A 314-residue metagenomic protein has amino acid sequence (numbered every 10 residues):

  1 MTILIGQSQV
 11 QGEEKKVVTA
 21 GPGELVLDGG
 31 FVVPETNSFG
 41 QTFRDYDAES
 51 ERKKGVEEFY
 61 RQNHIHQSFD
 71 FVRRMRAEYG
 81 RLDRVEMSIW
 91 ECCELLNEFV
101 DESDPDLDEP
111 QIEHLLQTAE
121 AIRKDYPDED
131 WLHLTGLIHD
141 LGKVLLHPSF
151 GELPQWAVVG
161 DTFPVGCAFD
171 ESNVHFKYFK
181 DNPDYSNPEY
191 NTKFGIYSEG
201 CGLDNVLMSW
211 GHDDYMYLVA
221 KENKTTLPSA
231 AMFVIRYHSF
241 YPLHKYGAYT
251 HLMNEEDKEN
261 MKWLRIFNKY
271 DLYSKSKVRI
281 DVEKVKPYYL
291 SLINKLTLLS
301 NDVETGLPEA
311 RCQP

Functional and structural regions predicted by a protein language model:
T2-K15, E24, D28-G29, A119 (+5 more regions): Extended terminal accessory/targeting regions
T2-K54: Extreme N-terminal leader/anchor segments
R44-M87: An acidic, Gly/Ser/Thr/Pro-rich helix-cap/linker signature
R61, R76-R81, S88-E91, E259-L272: Long, charged alpha-helical interface segments
R76-E113, G195-L203: Active-site flanking loop/helix segments enriched in acidic
V100-S103, P242, D271-K277, L292 (+1 more regions): Short secondary-structure junctions and interdomain/linker hinges
L107-V285: Divalent metal-dependent catalytic cores for phosphoryl transfer on phosphate-bearing substrates
K284-P314: C-terminal helix/juxtamembrane-tail motif
